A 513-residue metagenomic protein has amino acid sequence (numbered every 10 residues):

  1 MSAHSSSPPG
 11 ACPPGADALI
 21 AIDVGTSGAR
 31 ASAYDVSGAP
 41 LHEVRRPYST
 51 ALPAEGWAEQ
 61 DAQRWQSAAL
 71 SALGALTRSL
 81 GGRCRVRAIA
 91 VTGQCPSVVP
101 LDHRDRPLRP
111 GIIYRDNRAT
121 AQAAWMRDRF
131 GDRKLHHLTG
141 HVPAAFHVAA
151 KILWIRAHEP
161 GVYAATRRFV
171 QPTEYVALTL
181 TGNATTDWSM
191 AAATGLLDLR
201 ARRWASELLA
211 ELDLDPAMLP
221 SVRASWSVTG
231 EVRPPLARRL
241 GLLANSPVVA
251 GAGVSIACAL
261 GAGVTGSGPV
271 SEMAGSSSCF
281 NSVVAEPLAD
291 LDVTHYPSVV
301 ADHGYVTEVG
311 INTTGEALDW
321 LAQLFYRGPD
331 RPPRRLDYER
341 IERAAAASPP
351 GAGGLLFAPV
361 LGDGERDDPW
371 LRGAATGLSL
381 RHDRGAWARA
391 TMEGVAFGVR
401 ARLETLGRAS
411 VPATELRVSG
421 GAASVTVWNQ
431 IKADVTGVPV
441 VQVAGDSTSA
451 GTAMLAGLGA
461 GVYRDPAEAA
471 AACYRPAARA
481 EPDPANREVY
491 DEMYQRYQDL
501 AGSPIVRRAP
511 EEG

Functional and structural regions predicted by a protein language model:
M1-P110, H137, A165, P220-S221 (+3 more regions): N-terminal glycine/serine-rich phosphate-binding loop of ATP-dependent small-molecule kinases, especially carbohydrate
S2, P9-C12, I20-A21, T120 (+6 more regions): Active-site core segments that coordinate phosphate-bearing ligands/cofactors across diverse enzyme families
G38, D61, I89, D116 (+3 more regions): Residue-level signal for inorganic ion chemistry
S49-E59, K134-L135, T185-A192, D215-M218 (+1 more regions): Gly-rich Lys/Arg/Thr-decorated short loops/hinges at beta-loop-alpha junctions or inter-strand turns that position
S49-L52, N117-A119, G315-E316: A short local loop/turn or secondary-structure capping micro-motif enriched for an aromatic residue
G74, R78-Y114, V142-V148, T173 (+3 more regions): Short beta-strand-loop/turn "lid" adjacent to the catalytic site in phosphate-handling enzymes
S79-G82, D215, A409: Extracytoplasmic/secreted proteins and extracellular or luminal domains
L212-A224: A conserved helix-loop-beta module that forms one wall/lid of the active-site cleft in ATP-utilizing catalytic domains
